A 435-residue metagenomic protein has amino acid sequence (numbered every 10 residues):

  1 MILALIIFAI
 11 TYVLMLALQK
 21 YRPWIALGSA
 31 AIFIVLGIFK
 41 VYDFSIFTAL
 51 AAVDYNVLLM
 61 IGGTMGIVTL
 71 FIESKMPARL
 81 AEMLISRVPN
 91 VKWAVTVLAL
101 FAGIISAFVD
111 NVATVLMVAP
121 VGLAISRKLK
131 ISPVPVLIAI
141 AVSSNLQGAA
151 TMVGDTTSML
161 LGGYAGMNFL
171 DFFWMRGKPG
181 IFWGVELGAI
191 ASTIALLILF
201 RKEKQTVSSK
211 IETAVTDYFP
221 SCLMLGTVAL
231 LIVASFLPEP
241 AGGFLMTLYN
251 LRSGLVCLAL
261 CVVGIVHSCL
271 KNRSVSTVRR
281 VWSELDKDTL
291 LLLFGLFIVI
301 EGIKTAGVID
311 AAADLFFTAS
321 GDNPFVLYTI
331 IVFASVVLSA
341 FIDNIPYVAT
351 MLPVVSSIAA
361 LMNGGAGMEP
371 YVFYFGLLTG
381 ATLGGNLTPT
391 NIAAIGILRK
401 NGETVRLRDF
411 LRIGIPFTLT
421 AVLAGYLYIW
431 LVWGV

Functional and structural regions predicted by a protein language model:
M1-E73, R79, G177-D314, V405 (+1 more regions): Hydrophobic transmembrane alpha-helices of multi-pass small-molecule transporters
I6, G28-A31, V97, F101 (+6 more regions): Hydrophobic residues within alpha-helical transmembrane segments of multi-pass solute transporters/permease subunits
V13-K20, F101-D110, A141-V153, F333-Y347 (+2 more regions): Transmembrane alpha-helix interface/packing and boundary motifs in multi-pass membrane proteins, characterized by
F47-V134, T289-M362: Membrane-embedded alpha-helical segments and adjacent helix-loop junctions characteristic of multi-pass solute
D110, T114, G148-S158, G188-L196 (+5 more regions): Alpha-helical transmembrane segments and their lipid-water interface positions in multi-pass membrane proteins
V112, P133-A141, L160, Y371-L378: The feature identifies polytopic integral membrane transport proteins across all domains of life
P120-K128, L160-G166, G396-E403: Helix-loop junctions at the membrane interface of multi-pass solute transporters
K130, W174-G184, G295, V326-V435: C-terminal transmembrane helix pair
